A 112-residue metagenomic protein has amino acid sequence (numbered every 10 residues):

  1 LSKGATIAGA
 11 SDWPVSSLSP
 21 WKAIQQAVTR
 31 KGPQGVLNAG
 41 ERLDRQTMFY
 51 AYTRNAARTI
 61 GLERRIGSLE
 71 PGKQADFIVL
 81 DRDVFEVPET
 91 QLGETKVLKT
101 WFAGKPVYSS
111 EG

Functional and structural regions predicted by a protein language model:
L1-E86, T90, T95, K99-A103: His/Asp/Glu-enriched, well-ordered alpha-helical/loop segment that forms or immediately abuts the divalent-metal
